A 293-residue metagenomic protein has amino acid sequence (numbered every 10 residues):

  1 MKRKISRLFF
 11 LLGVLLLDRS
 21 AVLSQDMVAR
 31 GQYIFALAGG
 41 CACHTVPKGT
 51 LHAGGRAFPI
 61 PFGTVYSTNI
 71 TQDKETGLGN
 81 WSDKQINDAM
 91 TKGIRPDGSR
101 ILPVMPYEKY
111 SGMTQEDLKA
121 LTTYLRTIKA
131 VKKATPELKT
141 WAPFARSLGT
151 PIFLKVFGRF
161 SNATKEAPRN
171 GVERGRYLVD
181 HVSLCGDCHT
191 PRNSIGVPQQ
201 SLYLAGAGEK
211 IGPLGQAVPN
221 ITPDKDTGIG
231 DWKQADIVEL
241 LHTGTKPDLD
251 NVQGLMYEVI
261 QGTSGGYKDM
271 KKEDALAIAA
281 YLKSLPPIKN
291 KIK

Functional and structural regions predicted by a protein language model:
M1-F9: Bacterial N-terminal signal peptides that target proteins for export
F9-R19: Bacterial N-terminal signal peptides
A21-A36, P151-D180: Electrostatic cytochrome c docking/interface patches
G31, A38-P47, I86, L121 (+5 more regions): The canonical Cys-X-X-Cys-His
C43-G49, T91-K92, R126-T127, C188-S194 (+3 more regions): Detector for the c-type heme attachment site
F58-N87, E108-L118, L202-K246, V259-A275: Electron-transfer interface patches adjacent to heme c in soluble/periplasmic c-type cytochromes and di-/multiheme
K84, G93, G98-K109, M113-Y124: Membrane-embedded segments
K133-L148: Extended, well-folded interaction surfaces typified by the phenylalanyl-tRNA synthetase beta subunit core
